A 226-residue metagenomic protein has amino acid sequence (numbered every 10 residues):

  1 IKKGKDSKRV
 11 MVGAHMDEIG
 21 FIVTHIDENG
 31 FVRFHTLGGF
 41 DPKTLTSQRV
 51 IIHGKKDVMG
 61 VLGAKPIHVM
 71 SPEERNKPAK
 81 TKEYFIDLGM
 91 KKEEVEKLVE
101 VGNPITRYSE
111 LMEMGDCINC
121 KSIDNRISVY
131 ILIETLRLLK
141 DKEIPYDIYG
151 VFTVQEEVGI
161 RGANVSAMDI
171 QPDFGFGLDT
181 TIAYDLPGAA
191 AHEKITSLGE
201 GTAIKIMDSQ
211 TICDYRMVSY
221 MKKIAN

Functional and structural regions predicted by a protein language model:
I1-N226: N-terminal hydrophobic/helix-forming segments and targeting peptides
